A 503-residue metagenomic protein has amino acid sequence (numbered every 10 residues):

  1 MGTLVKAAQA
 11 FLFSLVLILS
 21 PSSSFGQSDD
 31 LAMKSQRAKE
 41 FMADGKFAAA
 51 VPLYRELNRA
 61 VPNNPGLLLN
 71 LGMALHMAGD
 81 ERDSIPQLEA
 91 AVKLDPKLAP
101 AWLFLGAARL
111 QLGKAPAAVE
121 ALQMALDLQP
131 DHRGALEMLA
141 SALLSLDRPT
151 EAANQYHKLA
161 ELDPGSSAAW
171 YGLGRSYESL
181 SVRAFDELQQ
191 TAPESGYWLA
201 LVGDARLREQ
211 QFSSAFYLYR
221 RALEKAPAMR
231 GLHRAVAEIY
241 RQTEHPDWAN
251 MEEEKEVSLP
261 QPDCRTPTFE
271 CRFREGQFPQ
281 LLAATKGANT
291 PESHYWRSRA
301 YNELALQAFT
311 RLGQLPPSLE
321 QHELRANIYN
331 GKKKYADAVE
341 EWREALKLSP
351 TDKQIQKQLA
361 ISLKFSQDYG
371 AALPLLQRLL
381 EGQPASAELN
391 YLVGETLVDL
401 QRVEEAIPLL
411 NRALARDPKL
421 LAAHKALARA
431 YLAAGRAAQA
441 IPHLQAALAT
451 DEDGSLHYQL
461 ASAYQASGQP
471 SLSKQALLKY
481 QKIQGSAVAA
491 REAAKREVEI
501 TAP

Functional and structural regions predicted by a protein language model:
L31, P65-G66, A99-P100, R133-G134 (+10 more regions): Helix-start (N-cap) detector for alpha-helical repeat units in TPR-like alpha-solenoids, especially tetratricopeptide
A43-D44, M77-A78, Q111-L112, S145-L146 (+12 more regions): Register position in tetratricopeptide repeats
E56-L57, A90-A91, M124-A125, K158-L159 (+9 more regions): Canonical positions in the second alpha-helix
A60, L94, L128, L162 (+10 more regions): Structural marker of alpha-solenoid helical repeat scaffolds
A160-E161, Y171-S179, T191, R230 (+4 more regions): TPR/TPR-like (Sel1-like) alpha-helical repeat modules
